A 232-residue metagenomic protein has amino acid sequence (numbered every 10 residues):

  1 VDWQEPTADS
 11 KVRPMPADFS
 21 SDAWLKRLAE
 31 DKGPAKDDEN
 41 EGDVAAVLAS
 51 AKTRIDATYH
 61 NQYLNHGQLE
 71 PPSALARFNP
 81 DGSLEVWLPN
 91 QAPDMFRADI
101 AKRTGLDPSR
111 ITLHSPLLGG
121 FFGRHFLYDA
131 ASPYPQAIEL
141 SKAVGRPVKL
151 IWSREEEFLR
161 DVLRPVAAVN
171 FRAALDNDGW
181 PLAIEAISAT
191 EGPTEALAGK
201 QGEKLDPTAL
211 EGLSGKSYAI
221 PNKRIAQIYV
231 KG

Functional and structural regions predicted by a protein language model:
V1-G232: Structural alpha/beta core scaffold segments of enzyme domains
